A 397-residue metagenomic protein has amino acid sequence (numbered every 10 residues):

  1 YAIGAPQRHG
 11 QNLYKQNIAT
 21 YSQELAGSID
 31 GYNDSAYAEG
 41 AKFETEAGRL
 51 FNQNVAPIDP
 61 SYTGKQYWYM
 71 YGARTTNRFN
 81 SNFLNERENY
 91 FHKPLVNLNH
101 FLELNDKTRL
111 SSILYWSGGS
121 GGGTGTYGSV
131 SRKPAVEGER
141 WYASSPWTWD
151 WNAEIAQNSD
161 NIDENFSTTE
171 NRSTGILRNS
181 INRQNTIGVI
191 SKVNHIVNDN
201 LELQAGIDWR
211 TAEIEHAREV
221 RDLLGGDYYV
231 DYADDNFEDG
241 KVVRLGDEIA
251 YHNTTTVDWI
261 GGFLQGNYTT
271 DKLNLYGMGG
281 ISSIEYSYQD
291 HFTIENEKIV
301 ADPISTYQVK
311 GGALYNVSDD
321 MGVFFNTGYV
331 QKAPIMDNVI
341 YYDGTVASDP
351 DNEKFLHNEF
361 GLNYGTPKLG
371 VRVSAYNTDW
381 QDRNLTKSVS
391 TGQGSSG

Functional and structural regions predicted by a protein language model:
Y1, F91-N99, R109, L114 (+4 more regions): Surface-exposed extracellular loop regions of Gram-negative outer-membrane beta-barrel proteins
Y1, K107-L110, N200-L203, K272-G277 (+2 more regions): Repeated loop/turn-to-beta-strand initiation elements of outer-membrane beta-barrel proteins
A2-N97, G125-R178: Acidic/polar loop-and-plug regions of large Gram-negative outer-membrane beta-barrel proteins
I3-Q7, W116-S120, W209-E215, T270-K272 (+5 more regions): Transmembrane beta-strands of outer-membrane beta-barrel pores
L13-E24, Y127-G138, E219-V230, E285 (+4 more regions): Flexible, surface-exposed loop regions and adjacent strand-edge segments of Gram-negative outer-membrane beta-barrel
R87-H92, N179-N185, G225, H252-D258 (+3 more regions): Replace "Gram-negative outer membrane beta-barrel proteins" with "bacterial and organellar outer membrane beta-barrel
I176, E202-S318, I340: Signature of Gram-negative outer-membrane beta-barrel scaffolds
S283-D290, A301, L314-E359, G370 (+1 more regions): Surface-exposed extracellular loop regions of Gram-negative outer-membrane beta-barrel proteins, predominantly
